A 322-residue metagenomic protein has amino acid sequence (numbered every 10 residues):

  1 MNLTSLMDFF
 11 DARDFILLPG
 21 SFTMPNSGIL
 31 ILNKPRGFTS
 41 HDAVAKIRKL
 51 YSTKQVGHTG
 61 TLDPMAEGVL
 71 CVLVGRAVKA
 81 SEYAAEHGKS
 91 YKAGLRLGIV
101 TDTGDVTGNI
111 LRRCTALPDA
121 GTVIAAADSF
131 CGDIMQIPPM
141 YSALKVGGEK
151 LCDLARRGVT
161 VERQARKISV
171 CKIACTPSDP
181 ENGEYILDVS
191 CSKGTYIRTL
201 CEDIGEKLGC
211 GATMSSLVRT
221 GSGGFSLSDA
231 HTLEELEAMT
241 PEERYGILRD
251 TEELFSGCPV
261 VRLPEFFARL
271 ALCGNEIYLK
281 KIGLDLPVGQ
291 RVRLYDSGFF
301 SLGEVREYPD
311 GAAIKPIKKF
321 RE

Functional and structural regions predicted by a protein language model:
N2, L6-P35, H41-H58, L62 (+3 more regions): Accessory RNA 3′-end/elbow-binding domains used by RNA modification enzymes
L6, F15-D229, L302-G303: RNA pseudouridine synthases
